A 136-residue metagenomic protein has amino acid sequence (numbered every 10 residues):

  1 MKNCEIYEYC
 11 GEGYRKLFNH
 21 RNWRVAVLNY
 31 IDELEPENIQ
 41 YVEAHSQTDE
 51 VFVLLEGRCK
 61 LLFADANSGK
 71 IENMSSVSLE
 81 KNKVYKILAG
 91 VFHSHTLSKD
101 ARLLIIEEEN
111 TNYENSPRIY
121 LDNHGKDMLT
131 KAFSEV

Functional and structural regions predicted by a protein language model:
M1-V27, L34-E35: A short, N-terminal "cap"/entry segment at the start of jelly-roll beta-barrel domains of the cupin/DSBH fold
E8, T96-V136: Double-stranded beta-helix
W23-V25, T48-V51, N82, D100-R102: Short, surface-exposed beta-edge/turn micro-motifs
L28-S46: Conserved short histidine dyad/triad with adjacent acidic residue
E33-E35, K81-N82, L88-G90, D100: Tight coil/turn sites that cap or link beta-strands
S46-N67: Glycine- and acidic-residue-biased ligand/ion/polar-headgroup-sensing regions
L61-L62, I87, H93-S98, I105: Short beta-strand His + acidic residue motifs that chelate non-heme Fe in jelly-roll/DSBH and cupin folds
A66-A89: Short acidic-glycine-tyrosine-enriched beta hairpin
